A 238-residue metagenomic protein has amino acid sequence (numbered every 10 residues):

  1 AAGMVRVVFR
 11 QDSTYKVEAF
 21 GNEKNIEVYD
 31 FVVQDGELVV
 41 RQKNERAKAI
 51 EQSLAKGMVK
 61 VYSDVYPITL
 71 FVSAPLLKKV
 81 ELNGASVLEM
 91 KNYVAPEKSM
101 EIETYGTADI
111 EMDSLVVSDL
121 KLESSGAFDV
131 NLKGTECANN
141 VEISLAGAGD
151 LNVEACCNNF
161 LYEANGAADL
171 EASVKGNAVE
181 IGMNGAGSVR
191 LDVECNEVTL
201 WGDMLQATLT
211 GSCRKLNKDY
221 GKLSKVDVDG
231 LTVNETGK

Functional and structural regions predicted by a protein language model:
A1-Y105, E111-S124, N131-N140, T210-K238: Acidic (Asp/Glu) and glycine-rich low-complexity loops/linkers that are typically intrinsically disordered
V130-K238: Short, surface-exposed interaction patches in beta-rich subdomains that mediate adhesion/assembly near membranes
